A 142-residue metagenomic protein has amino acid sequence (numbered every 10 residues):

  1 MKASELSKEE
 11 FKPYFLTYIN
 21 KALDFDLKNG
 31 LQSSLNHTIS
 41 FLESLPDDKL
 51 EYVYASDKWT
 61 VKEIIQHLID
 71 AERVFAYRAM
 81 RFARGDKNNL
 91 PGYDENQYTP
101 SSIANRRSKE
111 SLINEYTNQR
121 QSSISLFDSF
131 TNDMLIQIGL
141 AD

Functional and structural regions predicted by a protein language model:
M1-V61, R73-D142: Aromatic-glycine hotspot motif
H67: Histidine-centered divalent metal-coordination motifs
